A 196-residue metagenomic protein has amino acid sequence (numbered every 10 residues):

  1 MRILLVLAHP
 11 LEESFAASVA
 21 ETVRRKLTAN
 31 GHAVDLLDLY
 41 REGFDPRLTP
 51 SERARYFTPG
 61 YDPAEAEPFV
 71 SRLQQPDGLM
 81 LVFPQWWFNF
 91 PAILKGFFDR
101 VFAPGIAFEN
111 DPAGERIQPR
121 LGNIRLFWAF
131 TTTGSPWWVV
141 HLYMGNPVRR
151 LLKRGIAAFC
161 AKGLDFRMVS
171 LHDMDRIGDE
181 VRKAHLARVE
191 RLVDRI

Functional and structural regions predicted by a protein language model:
M1-I106, V181-I196: N-terminal beta1-alpha1-beta2 submodule of the flavodoxin-like/Rossmannoid cofactor-binding fold
M1-L4, T131-G134, V169-D173: A short small-residue
M1-R2, R125-L126, L164-D165: Short coil-to-beta-strand
E42, W86, G134-P136, D173-M174: Short, solvent-exposed loop/turn segments at secondary-structure junctions
P76, V82, N123, G155-L164: A structural motif corresponding to the C-terminal end of an alpha-helix and its immediate exit/capping segment
P104-E109, K162-F166: Short, structured loop/turn "capping" segments at alpha-beta junctions
E109-A158: Short, glycine-/small-residue-rich phosphate/pyrophosphate-handling segment
V139-Y143, P147-I196: Glycine-rich phosphate/pyrophosphate-binding loop and the adjoining helix
